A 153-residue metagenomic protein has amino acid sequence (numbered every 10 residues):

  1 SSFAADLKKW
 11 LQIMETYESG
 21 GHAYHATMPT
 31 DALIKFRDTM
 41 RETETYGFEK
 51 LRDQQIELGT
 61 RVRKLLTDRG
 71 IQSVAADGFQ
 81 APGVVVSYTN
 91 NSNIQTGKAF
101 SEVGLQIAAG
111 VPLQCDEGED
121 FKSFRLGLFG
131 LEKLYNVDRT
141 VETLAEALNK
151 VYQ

Functional and structural regions predicted by a protein language model:
S1-K64, E132: Active-site C-terminal subdomain of aminotransferase-like
G47-Q54, D68-D77, Y152-Q153: Flexible, glycine/charged-enriched surface loops at secondary-structure junctions
T67, I71-R139: Conserved C-terminal alpha-helix-loop-beta "cap" of PLP-dependent enzymes that closes/shapes the active-site mouth
V103, A147-V151: Noncatalytic alpha-helical scaffold of FAD-dependent oxidoreductases
A109-G110, V151-Q153: Conserved short beta-strand edge segments in small beta-sheet-based binding/regulatory domains
T140-L148: Short amphipathic C-terminal alpha-helix that caps PH/PH-like domains
